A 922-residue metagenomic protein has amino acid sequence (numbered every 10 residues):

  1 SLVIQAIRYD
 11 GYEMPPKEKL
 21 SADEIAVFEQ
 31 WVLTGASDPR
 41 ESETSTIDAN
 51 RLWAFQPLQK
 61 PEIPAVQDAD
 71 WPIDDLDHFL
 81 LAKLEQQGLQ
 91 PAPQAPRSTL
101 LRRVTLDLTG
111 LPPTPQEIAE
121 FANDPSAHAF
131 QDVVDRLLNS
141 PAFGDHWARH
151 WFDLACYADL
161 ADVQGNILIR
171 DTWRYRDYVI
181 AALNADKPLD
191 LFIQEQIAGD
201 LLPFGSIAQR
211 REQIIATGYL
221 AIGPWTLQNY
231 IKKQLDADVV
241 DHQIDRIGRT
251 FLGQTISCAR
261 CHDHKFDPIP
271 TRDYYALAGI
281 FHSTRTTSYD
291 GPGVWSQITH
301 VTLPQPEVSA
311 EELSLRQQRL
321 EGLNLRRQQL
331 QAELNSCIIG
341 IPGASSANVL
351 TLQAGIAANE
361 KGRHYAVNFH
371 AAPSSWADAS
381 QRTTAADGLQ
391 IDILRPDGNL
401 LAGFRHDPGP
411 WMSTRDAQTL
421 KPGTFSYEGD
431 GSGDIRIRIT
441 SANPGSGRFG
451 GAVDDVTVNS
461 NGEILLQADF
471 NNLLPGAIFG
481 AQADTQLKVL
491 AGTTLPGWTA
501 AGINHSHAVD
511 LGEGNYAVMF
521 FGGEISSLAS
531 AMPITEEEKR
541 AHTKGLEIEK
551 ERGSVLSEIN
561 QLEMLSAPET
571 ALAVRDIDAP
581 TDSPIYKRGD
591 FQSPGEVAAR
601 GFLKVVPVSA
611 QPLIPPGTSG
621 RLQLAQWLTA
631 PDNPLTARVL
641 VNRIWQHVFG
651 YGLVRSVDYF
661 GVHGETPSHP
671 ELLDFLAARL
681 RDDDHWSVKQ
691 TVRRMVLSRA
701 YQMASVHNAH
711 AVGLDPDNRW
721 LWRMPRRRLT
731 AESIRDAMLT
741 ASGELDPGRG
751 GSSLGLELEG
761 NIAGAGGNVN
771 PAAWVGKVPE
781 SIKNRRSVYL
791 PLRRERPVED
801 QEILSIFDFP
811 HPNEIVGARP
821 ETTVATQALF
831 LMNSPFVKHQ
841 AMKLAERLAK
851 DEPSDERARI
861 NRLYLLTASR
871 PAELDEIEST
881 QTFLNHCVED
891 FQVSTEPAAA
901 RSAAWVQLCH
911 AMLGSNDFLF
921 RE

Functional and structural regions predicted by a protein language model:
S1-D200, H264, T284-I341, M532-V654 (+1 more regions): Aromatic- and Gly/Pro-enriched helix-to-coil junctions and flexible linker segments
A6, D75, F79-L84, L183-N184 (+9 more regions): An acidic, gly/pro-interrupted, aromatic-rich
G343-R363, L420-T424, A517-M519, S526-S530 (+1 more regions): Short beta-strands within extracellular/lumenal beta-sheet-rich domains
N359-K361, A372-A386, G445-G447, N633: Extended, low-complexity, turn-rich repeat/linker tracts enriched in Gly/Pro/Ser/Thr and Asp/Glu that occur
Y365-P373, G423, G433-N443, V456 (+2 more regions): Extracellular beta-strand-rich recognition modules
P396-S432: Extracellular carbohydrate recognition and processing domains and analogous Trp-centered ligand-binding platforms
N443-S460, I478-G480: Extracellular carbohydrate recognition
G476-S526: Extracellular glycan-recognition surfaces and repeat-rich motifs
